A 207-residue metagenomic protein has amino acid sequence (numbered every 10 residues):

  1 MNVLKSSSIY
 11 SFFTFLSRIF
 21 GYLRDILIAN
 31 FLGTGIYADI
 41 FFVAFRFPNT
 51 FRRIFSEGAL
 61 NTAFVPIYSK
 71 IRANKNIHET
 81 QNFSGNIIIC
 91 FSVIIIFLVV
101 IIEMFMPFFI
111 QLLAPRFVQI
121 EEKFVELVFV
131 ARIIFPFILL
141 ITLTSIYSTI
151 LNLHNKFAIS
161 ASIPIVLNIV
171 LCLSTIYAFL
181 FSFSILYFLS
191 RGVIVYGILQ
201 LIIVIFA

Functional and structural regions predicted by a protein language model:
M1-A207: Membrane-embedded alpha-helical bundles of multi-pass transporters/translocases, especially carrier/permease families
